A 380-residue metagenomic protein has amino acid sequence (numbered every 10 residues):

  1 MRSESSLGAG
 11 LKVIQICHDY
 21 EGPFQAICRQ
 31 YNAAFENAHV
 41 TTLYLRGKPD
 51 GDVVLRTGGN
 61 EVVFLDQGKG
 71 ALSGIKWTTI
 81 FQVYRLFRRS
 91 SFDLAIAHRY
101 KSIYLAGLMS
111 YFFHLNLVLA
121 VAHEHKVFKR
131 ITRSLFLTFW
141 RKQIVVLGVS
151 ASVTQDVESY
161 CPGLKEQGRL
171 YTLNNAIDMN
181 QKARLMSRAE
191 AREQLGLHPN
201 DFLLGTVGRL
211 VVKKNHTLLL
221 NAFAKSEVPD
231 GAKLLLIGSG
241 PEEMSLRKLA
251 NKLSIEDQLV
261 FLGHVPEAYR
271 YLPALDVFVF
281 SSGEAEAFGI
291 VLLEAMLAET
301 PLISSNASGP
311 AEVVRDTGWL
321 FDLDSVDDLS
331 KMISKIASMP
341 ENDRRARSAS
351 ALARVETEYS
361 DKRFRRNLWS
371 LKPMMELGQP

Functional and structural regions predicted by a protein language model:
Q15-I75, G168: N-terminal strand-loop element at the rim of the active site of nucleotide-sugar-dependent glycosyltransferases
G22-Q30, F202, T206-E227, A232 (+4 more regions): A conserved mid-protein helix/loop that constitutes part of the nucleotide-sugar donor-binding site
L43, P301-S304: Short hydrophobic beta-strand element within catalytic cores of glycosyltransferases and related nucleotide-activated
A97-I103, V121-A122: Short His-centered aromatic/hydrophobic patch
L117-V149, L164: A conserved, positively charged/aromatic
Q143-T172, I177-Q181: A short, active-site helix/loop in glycosyltransferases that binds the activated sugar's phosphate group
E242-S245, E256-V265, Y271, W319-L320: Active-site donor-binding acidic/aromatic loop of nucleotide-activated sugar and phosphosugar transferases involved
N306, W319-D327, K335-E341: Conserved acidic donor-binding segment of nucleotide-sugar-dependent glycosyltransferases
